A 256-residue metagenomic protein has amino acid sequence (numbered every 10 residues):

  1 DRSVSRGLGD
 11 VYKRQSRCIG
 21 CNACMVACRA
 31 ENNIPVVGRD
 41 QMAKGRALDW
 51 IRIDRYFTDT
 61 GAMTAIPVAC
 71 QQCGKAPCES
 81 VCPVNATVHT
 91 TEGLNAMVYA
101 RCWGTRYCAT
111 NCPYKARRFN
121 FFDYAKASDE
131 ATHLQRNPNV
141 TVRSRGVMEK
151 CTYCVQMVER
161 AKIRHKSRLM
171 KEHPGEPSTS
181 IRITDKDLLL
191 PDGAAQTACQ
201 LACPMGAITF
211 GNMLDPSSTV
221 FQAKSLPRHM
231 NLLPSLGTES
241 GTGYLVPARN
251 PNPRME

Functional and structural regions predicted by a protein language model:
D1-L8, Y12: Single conserved hydrophobic/aromatic residue that forms the stacking wall/gate of nucleotide- or nucleobase-binding
R6, D40-V81: Active-site-adjacent "gating/activation" loops or surface patches in catalytic cores
D10, V88-V98: A conserved hydrophobic secondary-structure block that centers on an alpha-helix together with its immediately flanking
R14, I66, G74-C78, V98 (+3 more regions): Short metal-coordination and nucleic-acid-contact micro-motifs, chiefly zinc-binding Cys/His arrays
R17-A23, A27-A30, Q72, S80-V84 (+4 more regions): Short, cysteine/histidine-rich loop/knuckle motifs that typically chelate Zn2+
C21-T60, W103-A116: Carboxylate/His-rich catalytic cores and anion/metal-binding grooves
F57-D59, W103, Y107, R118-S144 (+1 more regions): Catalytic cores of eukaryotic secretory-pathway lumenal/extracellular enzymes that build and remodel glycoconjugates
K150-E256: Long, compositionally biased charged/polar accessory segments in the mid-to-C-terminal portions of proteins
